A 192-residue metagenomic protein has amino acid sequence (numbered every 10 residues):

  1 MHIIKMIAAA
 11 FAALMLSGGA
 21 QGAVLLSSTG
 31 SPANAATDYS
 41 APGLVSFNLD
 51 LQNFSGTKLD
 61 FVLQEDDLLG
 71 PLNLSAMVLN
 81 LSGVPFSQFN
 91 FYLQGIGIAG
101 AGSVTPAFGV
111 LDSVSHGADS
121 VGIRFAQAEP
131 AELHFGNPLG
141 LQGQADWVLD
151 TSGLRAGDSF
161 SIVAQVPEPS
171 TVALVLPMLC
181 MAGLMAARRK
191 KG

Functional and structural regions predicted by a protein language model:
M1-I7: Bacterial N-terminal signal peptides that target proteins for export
A8, V78, E168-T171: Short, functionally important structural connectors and interaction interfaces within domains
A9-M15: Bacterial N-terminal signal peptides
M15-L16, L174: Hydrophobic core
G18-G22: Sec/Tat signal peptide C-region and signal peptidase I cleavage site
A23-Q165: Mature extracellular "passenger" or substrate-interacting domains of secreted, surface-exposed proteins
E168-A186: A short, hydrophobic C-terminal helix/tail in secreted or cell-surface proteins
R189-G192: Short, charged juxtamembrane terminal tails flanking transmembrane helices
